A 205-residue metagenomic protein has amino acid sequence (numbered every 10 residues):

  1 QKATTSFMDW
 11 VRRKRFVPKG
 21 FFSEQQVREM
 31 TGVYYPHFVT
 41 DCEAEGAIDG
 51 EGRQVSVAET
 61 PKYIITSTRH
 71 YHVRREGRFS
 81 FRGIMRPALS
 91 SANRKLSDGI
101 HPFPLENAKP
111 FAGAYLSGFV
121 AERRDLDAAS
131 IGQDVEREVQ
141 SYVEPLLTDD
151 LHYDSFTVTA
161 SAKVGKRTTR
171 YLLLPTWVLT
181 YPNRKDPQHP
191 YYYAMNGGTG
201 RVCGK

Functional and structural regions predicted by a protein language model:
K2-P187: Charged, low-complexity helical/coil segments in non-catalytic cytosolic or luminal regions
D186-K205: Juxtamembrane amphipathic/hinge helix adjacent to a transmembrane helix
